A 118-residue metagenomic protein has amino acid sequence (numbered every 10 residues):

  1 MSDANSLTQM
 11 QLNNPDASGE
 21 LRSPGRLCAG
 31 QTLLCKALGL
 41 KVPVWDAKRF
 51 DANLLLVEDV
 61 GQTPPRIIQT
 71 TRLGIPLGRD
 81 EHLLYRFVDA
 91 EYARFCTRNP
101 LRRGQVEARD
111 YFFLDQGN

Functional and structural regions predicted by a protein language model:
M1-N118: Conserved, well-structured core segments that form or line functional sites
